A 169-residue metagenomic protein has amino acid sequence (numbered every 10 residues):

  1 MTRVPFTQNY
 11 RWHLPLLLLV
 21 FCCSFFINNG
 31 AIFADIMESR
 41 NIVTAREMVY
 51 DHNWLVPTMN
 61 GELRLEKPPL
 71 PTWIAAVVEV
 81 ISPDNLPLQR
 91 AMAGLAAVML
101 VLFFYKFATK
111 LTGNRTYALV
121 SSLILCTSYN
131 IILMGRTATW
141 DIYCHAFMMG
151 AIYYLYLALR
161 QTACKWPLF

Functional and structural regions predicted by a protein language model:
M1-F169: Membrane-integral, polyisoprenol-dependent glycosyltransferases of the GT-C/oligosaccharyltransferase superfamily
